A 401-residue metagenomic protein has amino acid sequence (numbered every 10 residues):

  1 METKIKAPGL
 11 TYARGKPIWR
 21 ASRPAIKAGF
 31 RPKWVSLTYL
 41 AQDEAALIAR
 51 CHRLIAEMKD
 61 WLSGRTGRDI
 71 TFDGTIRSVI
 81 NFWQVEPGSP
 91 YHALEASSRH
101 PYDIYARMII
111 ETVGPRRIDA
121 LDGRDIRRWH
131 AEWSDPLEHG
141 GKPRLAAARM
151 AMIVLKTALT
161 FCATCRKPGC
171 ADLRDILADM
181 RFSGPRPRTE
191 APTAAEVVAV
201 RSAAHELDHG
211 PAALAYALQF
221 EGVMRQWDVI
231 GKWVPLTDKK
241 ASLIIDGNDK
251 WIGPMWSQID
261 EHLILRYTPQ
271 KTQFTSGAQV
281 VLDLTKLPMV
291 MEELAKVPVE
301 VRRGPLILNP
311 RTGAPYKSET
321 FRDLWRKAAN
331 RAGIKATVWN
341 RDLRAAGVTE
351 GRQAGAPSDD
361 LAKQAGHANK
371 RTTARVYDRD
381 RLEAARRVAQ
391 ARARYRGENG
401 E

Functional and structural regions predicted by a protein language model:
R14-I18, A25-A120, R124: N-terminal DNA-binding module of tyrosine recombinases/phage integrases
D43, F72, Q84-T160, T164-G169 (+4 more regions): N-terminal core-binding DNA-recognition domain of tyrosine site-specific recombinases/integrases
D119, P168-A171, R181-S202, W256-H262 (+2 more regions): DNA breakage-rejoining catalytic core of tyrosine-based enzymes
G141-L145, R149-I153, T164, D175-I230 (+1 more regions): Basic, Lys/Arg- and aromatic-enriched nucleic-acid-binding interface segment
A191, K271-Q273, A365-Q390: Catalytic-site neighborhood detector that most strongly recognizes the C-terminal catalytic loop/helix of tyrosine
S202, E206, G222, E300-P305 (+2 more regions): Short, basic (Lys/Arg/His-rich) helix/loop patches that form interaction surfaces in the mid-to-C-terminal regions
G231-K296: Conserved tyrosine-mediated DNA breakage-rejoining catalytic core shared by Y-recombinases
P235-I244, A356-V376: Short, polar N-cap/turn motifs at the start of nucleic acid-interacting alpha helices
